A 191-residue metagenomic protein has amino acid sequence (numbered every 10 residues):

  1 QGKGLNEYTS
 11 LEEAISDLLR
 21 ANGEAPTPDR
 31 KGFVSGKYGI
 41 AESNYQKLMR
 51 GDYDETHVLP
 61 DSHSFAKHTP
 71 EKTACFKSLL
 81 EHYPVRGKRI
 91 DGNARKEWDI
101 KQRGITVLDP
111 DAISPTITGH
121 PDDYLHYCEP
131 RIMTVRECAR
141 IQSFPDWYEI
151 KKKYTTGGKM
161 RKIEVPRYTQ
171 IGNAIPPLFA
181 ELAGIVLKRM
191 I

Functional and structural regions predicted by a protein language model:
Q1-G32: Flexible, glycine-/basic-rich loop-and-beta segments that form/coincide with the SAM-dependent methyltransferase
F33-I191: C-terminal target-recognition/interaction regions appended to catalytic cores
